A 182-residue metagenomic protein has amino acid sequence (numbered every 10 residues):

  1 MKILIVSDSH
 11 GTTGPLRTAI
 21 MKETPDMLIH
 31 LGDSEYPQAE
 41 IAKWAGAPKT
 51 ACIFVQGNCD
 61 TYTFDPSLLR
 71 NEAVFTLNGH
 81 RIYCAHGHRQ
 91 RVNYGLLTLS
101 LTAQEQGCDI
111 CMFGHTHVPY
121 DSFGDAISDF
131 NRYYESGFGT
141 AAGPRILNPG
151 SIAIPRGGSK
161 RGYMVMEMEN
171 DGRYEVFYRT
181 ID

Functional and structural regions predicted by a protein language model:
M1-A47, L68-R70, S159-G162, M168-N170 (+1 more regions): N-terminal active-site segment of His-dependent metallophosphoesterases
I3-I5, V74-L77, I82-C84, S151-I152 (+1 more regions): Core dinuclear metal-dependent hydrolase active-site scaffold
I5-S7, M27-D33, C52-N58, Y83-H86 (+2 more regions): Active-site neighborhood of phospho(di)ester-bond hydrolases with catalytic His/Asp-centered motifs
H10-G14, E35-A39, C59-F64, Q90-N93 (+3 more regions): Active-site environment of divalent metal-dependent phosphoester hydrolases
P15, K22, L101-G107, D129-D182: Binuclear metal-dependent phosphoesterase catalytic core
P48-A51, A142-P144: A short helix->loop->beta-strand "cap" motif at the edges of active sites that frequently abuts
I53-G57, T61-T102, Q106: Helix-adjacent hinge/juxtasegments
N71-G79, D121-T140: Short acidic-hydrophobic surface loop/beta-edge motif
